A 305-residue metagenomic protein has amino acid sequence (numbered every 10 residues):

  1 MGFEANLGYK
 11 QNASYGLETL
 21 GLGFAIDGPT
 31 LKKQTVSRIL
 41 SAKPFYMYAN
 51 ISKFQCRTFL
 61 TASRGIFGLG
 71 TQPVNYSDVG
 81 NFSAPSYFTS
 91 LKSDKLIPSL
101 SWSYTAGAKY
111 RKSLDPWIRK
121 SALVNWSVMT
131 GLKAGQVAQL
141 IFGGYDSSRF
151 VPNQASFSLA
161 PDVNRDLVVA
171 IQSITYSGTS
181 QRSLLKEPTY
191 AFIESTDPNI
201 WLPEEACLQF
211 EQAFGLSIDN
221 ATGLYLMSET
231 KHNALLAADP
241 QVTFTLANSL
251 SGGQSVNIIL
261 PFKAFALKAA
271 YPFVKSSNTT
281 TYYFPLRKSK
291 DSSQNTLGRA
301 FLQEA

Functional and structural regions predicted by a protein language model:
M1-R149, F210-A237: Non-catalytic N-lobe/flap surface of aspartyl protease domains
L20, G68, F142, T196 (+2 more regions): A residue-level signal for conserved active-site and pocket-lining positions in enzyme catalytic cores
S77, S113-L114, F150-N153, W201-P203 (+1 more regions): Short helix/loop capping segments that flank catalytic or ligand/cofactor-binding pockets
P116-S127, A134-P188: Flexible, small-/acidic-enriched active-site or ligand-binding loops
V128-M129, G178-Q181, E187-Y190, P198 (+2 more regions): Generic recognition of flexible, low-complexity loop/linker segments
E194-E204: Long, repeat-rich segments with strong aromatic
D239-T245: Loop/turn-rich, solvent-exposed surfaces of beta-rich toroidal or solenoidal domains
T245-A305: Aspartic protease catalytic domain
